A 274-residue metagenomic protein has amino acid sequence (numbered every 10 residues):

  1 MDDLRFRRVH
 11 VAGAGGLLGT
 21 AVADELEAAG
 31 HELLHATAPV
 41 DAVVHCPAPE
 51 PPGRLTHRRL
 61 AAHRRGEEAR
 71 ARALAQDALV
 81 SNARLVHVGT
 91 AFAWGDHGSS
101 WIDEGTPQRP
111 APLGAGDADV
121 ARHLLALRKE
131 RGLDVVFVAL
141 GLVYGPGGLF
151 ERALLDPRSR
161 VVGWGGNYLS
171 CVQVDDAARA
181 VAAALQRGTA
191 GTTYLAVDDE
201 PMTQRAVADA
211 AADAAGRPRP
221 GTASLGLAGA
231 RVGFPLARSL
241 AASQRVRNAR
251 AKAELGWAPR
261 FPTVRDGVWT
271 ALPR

Functional and structural regions predicted by a protein language model:
D3-A29: N-terminal Rossmann NAD(P)H-binding glycine-rich loop of SDR-like oxidoreductase domains
L17, A21, A180-P235: Mid/C-terminal beta-alpha module of Rossmann-like enzyme folds, strongest in SDR-family dehydrogenases/epimerases
L34-A73, D77: NAD(P)H-binding glycine-rich loop region in Rossmannoid oxidoreductase-like domains and their noncatalytic homologs
A71-P112: Conserved Rossmann-fold NAD(P)-dependent oxidoreductase catalytic core, especially the SDR/UDP-sugar
T90, A121-P146: Conserved beta-loop-beta element that borders a ligand/cofactor-binding pocket
G116, V143, G148-A153, V162-L185 (+1 more regions): Substrate-positioning beta->alpha
R205-D209, G229-A258: Conserved C-terminal active-site "lid" loop/helix of NAD(P)H-dependent oxidoreductases that clamps the redox cofactor
P262-R274: Amphipathic terminal alpha-helices
